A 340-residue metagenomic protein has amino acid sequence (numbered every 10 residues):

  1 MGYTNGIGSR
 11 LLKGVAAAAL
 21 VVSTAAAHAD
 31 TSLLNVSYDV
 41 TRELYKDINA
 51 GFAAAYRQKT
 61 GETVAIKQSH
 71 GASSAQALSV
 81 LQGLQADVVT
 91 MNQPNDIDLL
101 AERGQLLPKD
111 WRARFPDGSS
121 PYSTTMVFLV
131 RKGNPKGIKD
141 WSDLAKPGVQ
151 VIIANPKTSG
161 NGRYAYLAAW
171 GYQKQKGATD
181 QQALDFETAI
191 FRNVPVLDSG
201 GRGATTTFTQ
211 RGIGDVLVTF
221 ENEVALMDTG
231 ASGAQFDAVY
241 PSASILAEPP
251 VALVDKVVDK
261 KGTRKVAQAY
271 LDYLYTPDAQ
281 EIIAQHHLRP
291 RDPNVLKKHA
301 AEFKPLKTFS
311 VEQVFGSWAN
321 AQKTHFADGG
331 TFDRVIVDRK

Functional and structural regions predicted by a protein language model:
G2-A16: Bacterial N-terminal signal peptides that target proteins for export
S23-H28: N-terminal signal peptide c-region/cleavage motif recognized by signal peptidases
A29-R103, R114-F115, F220, K340: Early extracytoplasmic/lumenal segment of secretory-pathway proteins
G83-V89, G148-V149, R211-V216: Alpha-to-beta junction loops
A101-Q175: A conserved helix-loop-strand patch within extracytoplasmic ligand-binding domains of the periplasmic binding
S120-T124, E187-F191, D198-S199, A231-R264 (+1 more regions): Periplasmic-binding protein-like
K176-S242: Ligand-binding pocket segment of bilobal, Venus flytrap-like solute-binding proteins
V258-K340: Extracellular/periplasmic juxtamembrane helices and adjacent flexible linkers that interface with membrane partners
